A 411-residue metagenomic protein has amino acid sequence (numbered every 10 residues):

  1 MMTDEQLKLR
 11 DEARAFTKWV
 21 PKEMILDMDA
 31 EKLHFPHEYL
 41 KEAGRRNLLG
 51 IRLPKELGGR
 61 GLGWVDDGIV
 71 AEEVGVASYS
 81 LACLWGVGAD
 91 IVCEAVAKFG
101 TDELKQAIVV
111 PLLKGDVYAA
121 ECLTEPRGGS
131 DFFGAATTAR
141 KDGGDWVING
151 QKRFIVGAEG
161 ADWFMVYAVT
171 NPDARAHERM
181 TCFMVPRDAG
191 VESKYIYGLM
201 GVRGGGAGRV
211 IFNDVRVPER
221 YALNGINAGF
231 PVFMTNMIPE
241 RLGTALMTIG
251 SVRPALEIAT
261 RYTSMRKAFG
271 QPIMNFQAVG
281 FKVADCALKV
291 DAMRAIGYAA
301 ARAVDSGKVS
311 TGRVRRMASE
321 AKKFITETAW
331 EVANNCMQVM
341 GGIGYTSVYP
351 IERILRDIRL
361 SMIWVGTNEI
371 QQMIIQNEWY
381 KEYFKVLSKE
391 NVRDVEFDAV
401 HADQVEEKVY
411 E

Functional and structural regions predicted by a protein language model:
M1-L81, V87, F99-L104, P111-D116 (+4 more regions): Alpha-helical interface subdomain recognition
N47, V70-G75, Y167-A168, V185-G190 (+1 more regions): Short Ser/Thr-interspersed hydrophobic loop/turn segments at strand-loop and sheet-helix junctions that line or gate
D90-K98: Helix-loop "lid/cap" segments that line or gate small-molecule binding pockets
G115-L123, Y167: A short, Trp-centered hydrophobic/proline-enriched beta-strand micro-motif
R127-S130, F154-G157, D173-A174, L199-G206: Short Gly/Pro-enriched turn/cap motifs at secondary-structure boundaries
G134, G190-P218: Flexible, small-/acidic-enriched active-site or ligand-binding loops
A136, D145, N149-S193: A short core secondary-structure module
G208-T235: A short, charged helix-loop
